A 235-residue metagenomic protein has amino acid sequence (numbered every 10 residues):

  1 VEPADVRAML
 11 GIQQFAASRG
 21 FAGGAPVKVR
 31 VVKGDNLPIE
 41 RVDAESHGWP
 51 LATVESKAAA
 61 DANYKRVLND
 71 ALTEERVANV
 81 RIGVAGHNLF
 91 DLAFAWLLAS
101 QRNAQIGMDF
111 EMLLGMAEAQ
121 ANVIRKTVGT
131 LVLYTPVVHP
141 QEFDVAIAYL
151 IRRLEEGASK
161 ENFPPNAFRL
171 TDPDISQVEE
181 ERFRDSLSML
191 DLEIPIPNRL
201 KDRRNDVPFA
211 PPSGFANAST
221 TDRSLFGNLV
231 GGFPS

Functional and structural regions predicted by a protein language model:
V1-G214: Positively charged, amphipathic and often flexible ligand-engagement surfaces
P208-S235: Non-catalytic terminal/interface segments that mediate subunit docking, oligomerization, and allosteric communication
